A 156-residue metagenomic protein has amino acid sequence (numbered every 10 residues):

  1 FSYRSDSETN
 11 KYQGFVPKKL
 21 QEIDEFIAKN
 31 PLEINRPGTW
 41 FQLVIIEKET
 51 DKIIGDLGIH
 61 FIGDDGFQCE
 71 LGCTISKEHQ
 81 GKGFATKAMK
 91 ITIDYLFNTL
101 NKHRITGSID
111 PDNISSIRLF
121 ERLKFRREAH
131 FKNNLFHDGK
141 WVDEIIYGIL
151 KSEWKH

Functional and structural regions predicted by a protein language model:
F1-E78, K140-H156: GNAT-family acyltransferases
S7-E8, L100, L123-K124: Structural motif
D51, G83, N113, G139: Conserved G/P- and acidic residue-centered "switch" motifs that form tight phosphate/ATP-binding loops in soluble
G55, N113, K124: Conserved phosphate-binding and hydrolysis motifs of nucleotide-dependent enzymes
I75, G81-N98, I114-R122: Conserved acetyl-CoA-binding loop-helix of GNAT-fold acetyltransferases
T106-S108, R126-E144: Conserved catalytic-core motifs of GNAT/GCN5-like acyltransferases
